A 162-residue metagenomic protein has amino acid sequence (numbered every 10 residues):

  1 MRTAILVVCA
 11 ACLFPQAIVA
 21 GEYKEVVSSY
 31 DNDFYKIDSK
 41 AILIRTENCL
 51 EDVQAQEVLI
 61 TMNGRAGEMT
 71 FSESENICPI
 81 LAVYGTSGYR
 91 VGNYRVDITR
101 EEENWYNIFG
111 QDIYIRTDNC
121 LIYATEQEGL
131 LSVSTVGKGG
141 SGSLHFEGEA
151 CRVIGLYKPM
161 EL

Functional and structural regions predicted by a protein language model:
M1-A4: Positively charged n-region of N-terminal signal peptides that target proteins for export
L6-F14: Hydrophobic helical h-region of N-terminal Sec-dependent signal peptides in bacterial secretory/periplasmic proteins
F14-A20: Sec/Tat signal peptide C-region and signal peptidase I cleavage site
G21-D38, T86-I113: Extracytoplasmic/periplasm-facing segments of secreted or lipoprotein envelope proteins
D31-D33, Q54-Q56, R65-G67, E102-N104 (+2 more regions): Envelope-exposed proteins and targeting segments
Y35-I37, V58-I60, M69, I108 (+1 more regions): Fold-core signature of tandem repeat domains
E47-T61, T117-S134: Short nucleic-acid-contacting surface segments enriched for D/E, G, S/T with interspersed K/R
Q56-D97, K138-L162: Mid-chain, structured segments of secreted extracytoplasmic proteins
